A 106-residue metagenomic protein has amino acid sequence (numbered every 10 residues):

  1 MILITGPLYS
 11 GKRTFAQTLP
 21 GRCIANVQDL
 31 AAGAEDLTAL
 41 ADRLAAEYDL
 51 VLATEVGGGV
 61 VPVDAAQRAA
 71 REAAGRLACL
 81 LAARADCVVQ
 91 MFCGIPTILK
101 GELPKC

Functional and structural regions predicted by a protein language model:
M1-C23: Glycine-rich P-loop/Walker A and Walker A-like loops and their local beta1-loop-alpha1 context in P-loop NTPases
S10, Q28-A34, G57-G59: Short acidic, S/G/P-rich loop/turn micro-motifs used as interaction or catalytic elements
K12, D29-A32, A39, A45: Low-complexity, compositionally biased segments
Q17-L37: Conserved substrate/cofactor phosphate-moiety recognition/catalytic segment in nucleotide-dependent phosphotransferases
T38-C106: Replace "adjacent to P-loop NTPase cores in ATP/GTP-dependent enzymes" with "adjacent to NTP-binding cores
